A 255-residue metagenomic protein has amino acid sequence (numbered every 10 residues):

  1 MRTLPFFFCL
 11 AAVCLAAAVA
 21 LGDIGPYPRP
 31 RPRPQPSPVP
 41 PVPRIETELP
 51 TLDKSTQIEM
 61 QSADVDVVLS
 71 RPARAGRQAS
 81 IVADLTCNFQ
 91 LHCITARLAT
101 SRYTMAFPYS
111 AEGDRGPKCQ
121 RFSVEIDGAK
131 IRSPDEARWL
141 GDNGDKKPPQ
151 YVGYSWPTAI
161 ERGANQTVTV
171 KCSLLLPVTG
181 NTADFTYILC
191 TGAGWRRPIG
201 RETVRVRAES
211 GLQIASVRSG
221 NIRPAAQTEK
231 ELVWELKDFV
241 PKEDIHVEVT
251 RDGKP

Functional and structural regions predicted by a protein language model:
M1-P5: Positively charged n-region of N-terminal signal peptides that target proteins for export
F7-A17: Bacterial N-terminal signal peptides
L21-P255: Lumenal/extracellular ectodomains and adaptor appendage modules of the eukaryotic vesicle/secretory system
